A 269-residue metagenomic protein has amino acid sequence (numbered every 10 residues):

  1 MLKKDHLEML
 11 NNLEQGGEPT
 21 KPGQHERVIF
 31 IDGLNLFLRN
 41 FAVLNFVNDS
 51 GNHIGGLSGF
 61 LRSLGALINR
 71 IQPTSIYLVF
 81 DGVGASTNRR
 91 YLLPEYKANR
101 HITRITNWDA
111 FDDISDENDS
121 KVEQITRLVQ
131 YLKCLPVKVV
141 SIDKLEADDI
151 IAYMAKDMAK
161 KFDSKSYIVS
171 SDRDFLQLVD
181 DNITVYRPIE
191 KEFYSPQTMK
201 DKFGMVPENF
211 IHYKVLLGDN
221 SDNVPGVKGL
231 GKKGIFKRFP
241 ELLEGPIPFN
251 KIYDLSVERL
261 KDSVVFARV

Functional and structural regions predicted by a protein language model:
L2-L13, T20-K165, F175-F193: Noncatalytic, basic helical substrate-engagement surface that gates or grips nucleic-acid strands
L64, P196, F210: Generic structural marker for isolated residues within well-ordered, non-membrane alpha-helices of soluble domains
Y96, M199, V224: Short clusters of hydrophobic/aromatic residues that line enzyme substrate/ligand-binding pockets
A155-A159, I183, F203, K228 (+1 more regions): Short, well-ordered alpha-helical segments in soluble proteins
I168: Conserved SAM-binding loop
F193-F203: Short, charged, surface-exposed secondary-structure boundary motifs
V206-N209, L216-V269: Accessory alpha-helical DNA-binding modules that contact the DNA backbone or grooves
